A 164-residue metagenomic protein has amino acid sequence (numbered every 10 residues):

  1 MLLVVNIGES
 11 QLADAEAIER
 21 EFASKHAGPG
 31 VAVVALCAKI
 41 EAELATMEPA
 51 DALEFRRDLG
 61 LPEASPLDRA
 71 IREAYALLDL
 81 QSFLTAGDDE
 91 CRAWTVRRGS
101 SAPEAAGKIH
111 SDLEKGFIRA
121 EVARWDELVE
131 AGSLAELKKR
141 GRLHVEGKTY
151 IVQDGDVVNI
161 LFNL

Functional and structural regions predicted by a protein language model:
M1-Q153, V158-L164: C-terminal-of-GTPase-core extension/linker across diverse P-loop GTPases
